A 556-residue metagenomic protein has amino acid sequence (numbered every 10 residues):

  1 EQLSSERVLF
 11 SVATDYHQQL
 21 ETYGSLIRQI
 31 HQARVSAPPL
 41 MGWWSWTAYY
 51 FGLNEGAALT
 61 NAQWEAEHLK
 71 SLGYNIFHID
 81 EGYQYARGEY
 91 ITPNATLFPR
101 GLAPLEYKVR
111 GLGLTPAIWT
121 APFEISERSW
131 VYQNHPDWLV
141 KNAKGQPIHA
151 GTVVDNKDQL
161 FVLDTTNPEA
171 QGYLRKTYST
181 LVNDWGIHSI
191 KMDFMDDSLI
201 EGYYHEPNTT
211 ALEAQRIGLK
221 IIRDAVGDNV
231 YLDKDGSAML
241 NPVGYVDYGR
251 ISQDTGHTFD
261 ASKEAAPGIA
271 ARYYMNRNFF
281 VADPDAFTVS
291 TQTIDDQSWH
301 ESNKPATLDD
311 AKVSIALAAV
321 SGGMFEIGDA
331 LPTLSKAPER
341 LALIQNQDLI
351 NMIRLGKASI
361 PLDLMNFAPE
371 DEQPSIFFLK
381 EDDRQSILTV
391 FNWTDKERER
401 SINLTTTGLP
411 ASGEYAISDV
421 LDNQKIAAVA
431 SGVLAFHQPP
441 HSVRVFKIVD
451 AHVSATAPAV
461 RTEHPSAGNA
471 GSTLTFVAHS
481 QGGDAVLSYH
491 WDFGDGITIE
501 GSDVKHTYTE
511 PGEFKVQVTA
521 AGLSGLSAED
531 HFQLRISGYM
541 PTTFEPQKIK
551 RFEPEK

Functional and structural regions predicted by a protein language model:
E1-A37, P305, V433, Q438: Beta-strand-rich recognition/accessory modules
P39-S179, W185-H205: Aromatic-lined carbohydrate-binding/catalytic grooves of carbohydrate-active enzymes
A103-E106, R110, L114-A117, E206-E264 (+1 more regions): Active-site-proximal helices and loops of the catalytic beta/alpha 8
Q133-G172, I217-L334: Glycan-recognition surfaces
S314, A318-S321, E326, F367-P410 (+2 more regions): Carbohydrate-binding surface patches
E414-V433: Solvent-exposed beta-strand/loop surfaces of large extracellular or lumenal domains
V429-T456: C-terminal beta-strand-rich structural cap/linker in extracellular carbohydrate-active enzymes
D450-K556: Extracellular/lumenal mature domains of secreted and surface-exposed proteins
